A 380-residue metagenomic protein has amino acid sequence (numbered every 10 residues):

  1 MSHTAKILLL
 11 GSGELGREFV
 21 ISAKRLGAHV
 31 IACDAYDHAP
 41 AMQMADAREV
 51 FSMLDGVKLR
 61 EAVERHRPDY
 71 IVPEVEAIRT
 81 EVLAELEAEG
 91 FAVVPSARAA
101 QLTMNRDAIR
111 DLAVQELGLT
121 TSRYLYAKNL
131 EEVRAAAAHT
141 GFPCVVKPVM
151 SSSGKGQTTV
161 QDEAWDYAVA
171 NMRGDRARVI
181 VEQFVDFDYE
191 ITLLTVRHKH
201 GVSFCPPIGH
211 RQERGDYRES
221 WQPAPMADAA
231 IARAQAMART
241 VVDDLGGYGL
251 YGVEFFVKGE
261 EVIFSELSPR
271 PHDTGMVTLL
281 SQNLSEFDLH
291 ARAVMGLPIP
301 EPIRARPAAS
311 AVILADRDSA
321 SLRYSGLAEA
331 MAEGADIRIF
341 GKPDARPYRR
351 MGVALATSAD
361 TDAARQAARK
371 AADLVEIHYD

Functional and structural regions predicted by a protein language model:
M1-A99, T103-M104, E131: ATP-binding N-terminal substructure of ATP-dependent carboxylate-amine bond-forming enzymes
L9, L102-T192, V196-V241, A372: Active-site nucleotide/adenylate-binding loops and adjacent lid/helix of ATP-dependent enzymes
R123, P143-V146, A177-E182, Y251-G252 (+2 more regions): A short linear hydrophobic-aromatic micro-motif
R197-G201, E213, V257-E260, S358-D360: Short acidic-glycine loop/turn motifs at beta-strand connectors
S203, Y251, V262-E266: Protein kinase-like catalytic core scaffold
R233-V253, K258, S268-S319: Active-site "cap" helix and flanking loop/linker of ATP-utilizing ligase/carboxylase catalytic domains
R292-D380: Peripheral (often C-terminal) accessory segments that flank ATP-dependent C-N-forming ligase machineries
